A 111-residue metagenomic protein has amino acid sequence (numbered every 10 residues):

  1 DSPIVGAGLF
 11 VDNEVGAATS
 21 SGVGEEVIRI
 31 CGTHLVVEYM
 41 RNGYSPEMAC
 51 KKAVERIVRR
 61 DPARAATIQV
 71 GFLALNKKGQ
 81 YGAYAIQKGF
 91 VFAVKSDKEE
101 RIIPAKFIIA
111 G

Functional and structural regions predicted by a protein language model:
D1-G111: N-terminal nucleophile
